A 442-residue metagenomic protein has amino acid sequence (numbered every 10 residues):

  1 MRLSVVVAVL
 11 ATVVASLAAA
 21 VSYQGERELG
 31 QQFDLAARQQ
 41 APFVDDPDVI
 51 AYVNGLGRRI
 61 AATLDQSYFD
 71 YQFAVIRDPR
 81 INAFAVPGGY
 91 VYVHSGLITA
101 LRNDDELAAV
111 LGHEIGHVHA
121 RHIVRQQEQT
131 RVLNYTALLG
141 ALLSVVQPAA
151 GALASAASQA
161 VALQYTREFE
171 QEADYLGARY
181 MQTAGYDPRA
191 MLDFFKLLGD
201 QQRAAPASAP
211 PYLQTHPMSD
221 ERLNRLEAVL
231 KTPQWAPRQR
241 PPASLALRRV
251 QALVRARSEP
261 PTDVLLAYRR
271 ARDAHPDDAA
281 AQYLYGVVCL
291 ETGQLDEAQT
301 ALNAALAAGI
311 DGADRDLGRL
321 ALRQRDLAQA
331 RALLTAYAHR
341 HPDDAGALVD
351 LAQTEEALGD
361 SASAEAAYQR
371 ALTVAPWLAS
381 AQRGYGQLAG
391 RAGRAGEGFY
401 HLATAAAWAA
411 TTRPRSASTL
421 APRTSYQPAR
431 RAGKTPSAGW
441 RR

Functional and structural regions predicted by a protein language model:
R2-F84, Q201-R203, T262-L265, R269 (+7 more regions): Hydrophobic or amphipathic, alpha-helical segments that drive membrane association/targeting
Q31, F43-D45, A51, A160-V161 (+3 more regions): Extracytoplasmic and endomembrane cell-envelope/extracellular-matrix remodeling and assembly machinery
A41-A51, T63-F73, I123-T130, A149 (+1 more regions): Surface-exposed patches in mature extracellular/periplasmic domains of secreted proteins
V93, A109-H117, R121-H122, A173: Active-site recognition of the HExxH zinc-binding catalytic motif
S95-A109, E168: Short pre-active-site segment immediately N-terminal to the catalytic Zn-binding motif
D105, I115-V132: Catalytic Zn2+-binding segment of zinc metalloproteases
V132-V161: Membrane-active amphipathic alpha-helices enriched in small hydrophobic residues
